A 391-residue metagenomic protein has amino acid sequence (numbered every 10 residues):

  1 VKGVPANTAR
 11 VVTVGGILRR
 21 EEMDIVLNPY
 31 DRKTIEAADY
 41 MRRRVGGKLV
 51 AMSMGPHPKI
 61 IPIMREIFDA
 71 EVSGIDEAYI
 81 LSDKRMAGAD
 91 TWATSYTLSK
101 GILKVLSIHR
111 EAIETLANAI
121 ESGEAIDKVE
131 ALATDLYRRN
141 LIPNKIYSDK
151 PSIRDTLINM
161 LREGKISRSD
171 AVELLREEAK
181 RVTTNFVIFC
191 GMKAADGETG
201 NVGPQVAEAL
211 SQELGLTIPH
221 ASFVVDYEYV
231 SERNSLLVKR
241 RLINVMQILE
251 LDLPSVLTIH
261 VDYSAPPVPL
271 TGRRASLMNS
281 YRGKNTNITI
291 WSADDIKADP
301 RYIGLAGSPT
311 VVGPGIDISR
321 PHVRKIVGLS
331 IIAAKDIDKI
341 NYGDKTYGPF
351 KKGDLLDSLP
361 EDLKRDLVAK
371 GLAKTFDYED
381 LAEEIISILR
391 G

Functional and structural regions predicted by a protein language model:
V1-M54: N-terminal beta-strand-loop-alpha-helix module at the start of alpha/beta ligand-binding or catalytic domains
A51-S53, I80, I188-C190, S222: Structural beta-sheet core signal
M54, K59-I60: Metallocofactor- and cofactor-centric catalytic cores in central/energy metabolism, strongly enriched
I61-I108: A glycine-rich helix N-cap at a beta->alpha junction
D76, T184-V187, I218, P254: Conserved acidic residues
K145, D155-V187, P360, K364-D366 (+1 more regions): Intrinsically disordered, low-complexity acidic Ser/Thr-rich regulatory segments
A194-I218: Short Gly/Thr/Asp-enriched flexible loops that form oxyanion-binding sites at enzyme active sites
V224-G391: Electrostatically charged, flexible surface regions
